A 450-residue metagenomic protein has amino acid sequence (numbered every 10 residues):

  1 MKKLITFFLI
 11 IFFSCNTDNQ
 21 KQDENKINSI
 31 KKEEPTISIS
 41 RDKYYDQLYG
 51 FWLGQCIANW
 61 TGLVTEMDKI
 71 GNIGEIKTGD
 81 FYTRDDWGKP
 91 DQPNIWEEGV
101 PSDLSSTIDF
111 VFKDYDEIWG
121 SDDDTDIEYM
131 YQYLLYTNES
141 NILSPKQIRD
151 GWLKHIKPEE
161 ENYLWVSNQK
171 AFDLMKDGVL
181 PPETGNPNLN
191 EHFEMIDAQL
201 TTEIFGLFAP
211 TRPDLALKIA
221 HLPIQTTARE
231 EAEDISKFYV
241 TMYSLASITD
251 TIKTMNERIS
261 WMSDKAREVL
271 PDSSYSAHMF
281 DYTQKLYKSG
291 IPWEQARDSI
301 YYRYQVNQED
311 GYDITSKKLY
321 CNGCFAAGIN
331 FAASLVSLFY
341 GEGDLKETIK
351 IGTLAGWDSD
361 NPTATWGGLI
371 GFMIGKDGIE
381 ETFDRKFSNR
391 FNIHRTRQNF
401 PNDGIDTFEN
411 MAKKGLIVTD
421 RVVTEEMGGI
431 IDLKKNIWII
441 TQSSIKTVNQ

Functional and structural regions predicted by a protein language model:
M1-F7: Sec-dependent signal peptide recognition, specifically the positively charged N-region followed immediately by
F12-S14: C-terminal motif of bacterial Sec signal peptides marking the signal peptidase cleavage site
N16-D23: Bacterial lipoprotein signal-peptidase II cleavage site
K26, A277, T283-Y320, K376-Q450: Acidic, carboxylate-rich catalytic segments that either coordinate divalent cations
I39, A171-F193, T202-R212, H221-T226 (+1 more regions): Accessory "access/gating" subregions that flank catalytic or transport cores
L53, Y115-D123, I127, Q132-S236: Active-site cavity-forming subdomains of large catalytic enzyme subunits
I57, T61, D68-Q92, A228-E231 (+3 more regions): Catalytic phosphate/nucleotide-handling subdomain of diverse soluble enzymes
V64-F110, T125-I127, R149, E160-N162: Active-site-surrounding "flap" and adjacent substrate/cofactor-binding loops of secreted or lumenal enzymes, prototyped
